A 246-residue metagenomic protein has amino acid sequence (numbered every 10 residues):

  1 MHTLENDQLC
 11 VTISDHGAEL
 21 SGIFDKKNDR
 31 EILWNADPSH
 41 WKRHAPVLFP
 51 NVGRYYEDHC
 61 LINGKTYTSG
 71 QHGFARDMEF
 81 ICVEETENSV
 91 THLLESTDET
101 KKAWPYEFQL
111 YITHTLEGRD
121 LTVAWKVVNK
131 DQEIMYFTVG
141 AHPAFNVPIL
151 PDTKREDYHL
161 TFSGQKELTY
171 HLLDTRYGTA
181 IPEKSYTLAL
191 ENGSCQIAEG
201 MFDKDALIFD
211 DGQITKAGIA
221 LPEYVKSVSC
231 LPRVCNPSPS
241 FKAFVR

Functional and structural regions predicted by a protein language model:
M1, Q8-C10, E87-T91, Q109-Y111 (+2 more regions): Intrinsic-disorder/low-complexity, polar/charged segments enriched in Ser/Thr/Lys/Arg/Asp/Glu/Gln
M1-H59, T66, G212-K226: Beta-strand-rich N-terminal accessory domains
E5-D7, G17, R54, F74-R76 (+4 more regions): Residues that act as N-cap/strand-start positions at coil-to-secondary-structure junctions
I13, G64, V123-V127: Buried hydrophobic-core signal for structured, non-transmembrane domains
T66-G118: Extended, loop-rich substrate-binding clefts of extracytoplasmic carbohydrate-active enzymes
S96-P143, L150: Acidic, contiguous internal or C-terminal segments within carbohydrate-active enzymes that form a structured patch used
Y136, V147-R233: Active-site/ligand-binding surface loops and adjacent short beta/alpha elements that line catalytic pockets across
K226-R246: A C-terminal functional module that forms or caps the active site or interfaces directly with catalytic machinery
